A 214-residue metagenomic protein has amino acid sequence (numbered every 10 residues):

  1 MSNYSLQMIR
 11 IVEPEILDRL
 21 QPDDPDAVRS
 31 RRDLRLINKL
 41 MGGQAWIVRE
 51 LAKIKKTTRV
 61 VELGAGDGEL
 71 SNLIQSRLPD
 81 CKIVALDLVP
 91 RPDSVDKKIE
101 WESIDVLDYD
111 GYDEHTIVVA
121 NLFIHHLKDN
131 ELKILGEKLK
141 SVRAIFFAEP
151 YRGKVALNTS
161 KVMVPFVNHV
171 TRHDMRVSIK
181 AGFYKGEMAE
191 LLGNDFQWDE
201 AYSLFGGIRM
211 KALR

Functional and structural regions predicted by a protein language model:
M1-R19: N-terminal auxiliary segments of SAM/dcSAM-dependent transferases
L20-W46: Class I SAM-dependent methyltransferase Rossmann-like catalytic core, especially the SAM/SAH-binding loop
T58-G66: Conserved class I S-adenosyl-L-methionine
D67-D108: Class I SAM-dependent methyltransferase SAM/SAH-binding core
I117-N130: A short SAM/SAH-binding and catalytic strip from SAM-dependent methyltransferases
L127-L139: A short, conserved alpha-helix within the catalytic core of class I
P150-N194, E200-A201: C-terminal alpha-helical "lid/dimerization" subdomain adjacent to the S-adenosyl-L-methionine
D199-R214: Core SAM-dependent methyltransferase catalytic element
